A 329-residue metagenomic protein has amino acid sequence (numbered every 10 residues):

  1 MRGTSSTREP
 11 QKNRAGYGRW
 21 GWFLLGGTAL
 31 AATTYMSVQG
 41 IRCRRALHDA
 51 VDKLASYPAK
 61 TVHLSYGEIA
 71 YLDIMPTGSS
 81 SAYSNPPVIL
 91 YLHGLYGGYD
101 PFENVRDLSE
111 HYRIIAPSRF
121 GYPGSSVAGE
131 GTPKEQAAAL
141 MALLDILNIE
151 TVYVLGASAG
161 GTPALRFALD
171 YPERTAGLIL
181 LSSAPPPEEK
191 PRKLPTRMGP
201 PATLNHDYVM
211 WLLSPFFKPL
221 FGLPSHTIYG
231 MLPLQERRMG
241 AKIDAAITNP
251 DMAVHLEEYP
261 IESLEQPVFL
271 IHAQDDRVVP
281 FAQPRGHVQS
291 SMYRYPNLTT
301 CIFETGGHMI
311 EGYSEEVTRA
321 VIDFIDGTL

Functional and structural regions predicted by a protein language model:
D73-T77, S81-G124: Conserved HGGG/HGGXW glycine-rich cap/lid loop of the alpha/beta-hydrolase fold
E135-V152: Conserved acidic catalytic loop of the alpha/beta-hydrolase fold
T151-E189: Conserved hydrolase catalytic core segment
L178-Y208: Flexible "cap/lid" loop of the alpha/beta hydrolase fold
M198-Y259: Alpha/beta-hydrolase
L264, L270-H272, D276: Short beta-strand/loop motif that positions the catalytic acidic residue of the alpha/beta-hydrolase fold
R277-Q283: Conserved alpha/beta-hydrolase "acid-adjacent" motif
V278, T300, G306-T318: Catalytic histidine-centered segment of alpha/beta-hydrolase-like enzymes
